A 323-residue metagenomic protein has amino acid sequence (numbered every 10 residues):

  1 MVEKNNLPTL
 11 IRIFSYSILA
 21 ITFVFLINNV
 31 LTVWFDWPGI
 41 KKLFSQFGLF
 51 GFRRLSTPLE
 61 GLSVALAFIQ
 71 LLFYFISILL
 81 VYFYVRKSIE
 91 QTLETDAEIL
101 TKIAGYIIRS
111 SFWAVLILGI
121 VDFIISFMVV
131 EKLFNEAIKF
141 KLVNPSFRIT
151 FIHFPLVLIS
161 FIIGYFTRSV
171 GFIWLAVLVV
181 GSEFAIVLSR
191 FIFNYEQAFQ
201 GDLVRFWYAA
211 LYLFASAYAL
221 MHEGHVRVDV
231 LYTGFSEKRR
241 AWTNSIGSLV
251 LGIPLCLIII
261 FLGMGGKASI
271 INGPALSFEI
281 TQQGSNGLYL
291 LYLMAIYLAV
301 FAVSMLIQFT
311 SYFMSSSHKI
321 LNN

Functional and structural regions predicted by a protein language model:
M1-G234, K238-N323: Alpha-helical transmembrane segments and membrane-interface helix-loop junctions in multi-pass membrane proteins
